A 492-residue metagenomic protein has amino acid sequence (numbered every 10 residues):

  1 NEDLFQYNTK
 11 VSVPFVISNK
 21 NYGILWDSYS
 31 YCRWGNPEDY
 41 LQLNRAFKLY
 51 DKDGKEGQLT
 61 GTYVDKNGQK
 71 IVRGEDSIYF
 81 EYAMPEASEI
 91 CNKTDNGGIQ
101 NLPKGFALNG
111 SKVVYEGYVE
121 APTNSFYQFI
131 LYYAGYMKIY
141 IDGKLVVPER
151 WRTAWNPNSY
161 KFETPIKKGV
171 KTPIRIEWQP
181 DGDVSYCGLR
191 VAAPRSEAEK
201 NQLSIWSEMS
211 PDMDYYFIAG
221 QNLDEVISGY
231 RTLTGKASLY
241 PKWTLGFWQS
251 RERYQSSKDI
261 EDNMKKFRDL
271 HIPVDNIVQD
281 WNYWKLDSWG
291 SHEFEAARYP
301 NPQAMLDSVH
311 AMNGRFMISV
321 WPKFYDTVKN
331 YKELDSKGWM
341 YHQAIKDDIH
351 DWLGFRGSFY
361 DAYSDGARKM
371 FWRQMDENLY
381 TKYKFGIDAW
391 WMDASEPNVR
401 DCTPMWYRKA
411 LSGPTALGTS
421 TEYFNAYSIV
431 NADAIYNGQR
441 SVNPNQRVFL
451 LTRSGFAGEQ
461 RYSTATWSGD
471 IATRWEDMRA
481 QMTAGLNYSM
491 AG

Functional and structural regions predicted by a protein language model:
N1-T60, D65-T94, G98-Y115, Y136 (+4 more regions): Catalytic-domain carbohydrate-binding cleft regions of carbohydrate-active enzymes
V119-I139, I174: Aromatic-lined ligand-binding clefts that engage carbohydrates, nucleic acids, or primary amines
